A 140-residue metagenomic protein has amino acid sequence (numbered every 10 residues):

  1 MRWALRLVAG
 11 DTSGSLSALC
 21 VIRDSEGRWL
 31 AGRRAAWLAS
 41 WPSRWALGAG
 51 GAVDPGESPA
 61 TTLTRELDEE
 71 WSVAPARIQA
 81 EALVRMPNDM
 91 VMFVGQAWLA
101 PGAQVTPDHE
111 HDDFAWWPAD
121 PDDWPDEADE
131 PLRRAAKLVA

Functional and structural regions predicted by a protein language model:
M1-W45, G51-R65, V73-A103, D122 (+1 more regions): N-terminal leader/linker segments that precede catalytic domains of diphosphate-processing enzymes
T106-K137: NUDIX/MutT-family hydrolases
